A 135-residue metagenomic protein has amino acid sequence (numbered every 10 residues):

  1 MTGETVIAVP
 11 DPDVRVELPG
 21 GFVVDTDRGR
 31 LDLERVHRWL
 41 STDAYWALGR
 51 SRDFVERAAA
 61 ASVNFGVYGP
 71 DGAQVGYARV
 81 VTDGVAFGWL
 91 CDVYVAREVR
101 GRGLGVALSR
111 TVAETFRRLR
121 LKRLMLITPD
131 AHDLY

Functional and structural regions predicted by a protein language model:
G3-R50, Y68: Short amphipathic alpha-helix that is part of the acyltransferase structural core
D53-D71, V75-Y94: A conserved beta-strand-loop-helix scaffold within acyl/acetyltransferase catalytic domains
A86, D130-A131: A generic "binding-loop/recognition-motif" signal
V99-L108: Conserved acetyl-CoA pyrophosphate-binding loop and the N-cap/start of the following alpha-helix in GNAT-like
F116-T128: Conserved GNAT acetyl-CoA-binding A-motif
Y135: Conserved active-site tyrosine of GNAT-family acetyltransferases
